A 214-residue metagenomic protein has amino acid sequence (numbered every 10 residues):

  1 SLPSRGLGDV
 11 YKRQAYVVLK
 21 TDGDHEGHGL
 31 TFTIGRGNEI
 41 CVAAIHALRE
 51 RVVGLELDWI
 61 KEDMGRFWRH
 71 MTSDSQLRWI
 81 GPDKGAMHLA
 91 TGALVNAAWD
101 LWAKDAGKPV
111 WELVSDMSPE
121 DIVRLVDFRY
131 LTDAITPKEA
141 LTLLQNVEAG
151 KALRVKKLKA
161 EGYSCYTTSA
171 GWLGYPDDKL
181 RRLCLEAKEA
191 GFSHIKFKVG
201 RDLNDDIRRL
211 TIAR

Functional and structural regions predicted by a protein language model:
S1-R214: N-terminal capping/lid subdomain adjacent to the active-site entrance of alpha/beta enzymes
